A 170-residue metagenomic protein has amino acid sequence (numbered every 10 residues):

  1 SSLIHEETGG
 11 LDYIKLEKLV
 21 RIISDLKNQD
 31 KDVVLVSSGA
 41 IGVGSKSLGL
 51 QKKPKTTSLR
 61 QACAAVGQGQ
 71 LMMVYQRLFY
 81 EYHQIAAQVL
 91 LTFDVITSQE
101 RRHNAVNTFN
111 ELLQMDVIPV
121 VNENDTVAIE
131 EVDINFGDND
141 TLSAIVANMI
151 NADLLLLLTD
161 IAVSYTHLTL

Functional and structural regions predicted by a protein language model:
S1-V34: N-terminal glycine-/serine-/threonine-rich phosphate-binding loop
S2-H5, A40-G44, I96-T97, T126-I129 (+1 more regions): Short, active-site-adjacent cap segments at secondary-structure transitions
Y13-E17, H103-V106, F136-T141: Charged helix-capping and loop-helix junction motifs
D32-G44, A87-Q88, V120-N122, L155-D160: Short beta-strand segments at enzyme active-site cores
A40-T56: Glycine-rich loop at the start of a catalytic domain that most often binds anionic cofactors/ligands
K53-A128: Ligand-binding beta-strand-loop-alpha-helix segment within the catalytic cores of soluble metabolic enzymes
M115, V127-A128, N135-Y165: Internal active-site segments that recognize and position negatively charged phosphoryl groups and nucleotide moieties
T166-L170: Conserved small/polar residues in nucleotide/adenosyl-binding loops
